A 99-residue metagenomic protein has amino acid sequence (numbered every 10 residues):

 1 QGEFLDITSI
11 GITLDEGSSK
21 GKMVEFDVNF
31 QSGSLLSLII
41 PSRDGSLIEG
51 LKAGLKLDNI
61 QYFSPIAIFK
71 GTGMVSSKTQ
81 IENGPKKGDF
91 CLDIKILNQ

Functional and structural regions predicted by a protein language model:
Q1-Q99: Structured alpha-helical
